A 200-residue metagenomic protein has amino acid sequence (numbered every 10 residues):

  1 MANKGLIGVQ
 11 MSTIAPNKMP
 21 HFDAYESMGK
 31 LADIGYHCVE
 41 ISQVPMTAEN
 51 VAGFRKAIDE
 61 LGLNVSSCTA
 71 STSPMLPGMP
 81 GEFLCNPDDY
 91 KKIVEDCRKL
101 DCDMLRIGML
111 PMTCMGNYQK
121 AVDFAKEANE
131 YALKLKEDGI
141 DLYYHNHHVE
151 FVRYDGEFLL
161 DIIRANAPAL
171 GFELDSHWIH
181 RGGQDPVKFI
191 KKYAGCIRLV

Functional and structural regions predicted by a protein language model:
M1-D103, I140: N-terminal pre-domain/capping segments
M1-H37, D101, Y154-L174, W178-L199: Histidine-acidic metal/acid-base catalytic patches
T13-A15, Q43-P45, S71-P74, M109-T113 (+2 more regions): Active-site-proximal loop/turn and secondary-structure-junction residues that shape catalytic pockets, frequently
S66-C68, L105-I107, A194-V200: Non-cysteine beta-strand/loop elements that form the S-adenosyl-L-methionine
M79-F172, R181, K192: Active-site acidic/histidine proton-transfer and metal-coordination neighborhood in alpha/beta enzyme cores
